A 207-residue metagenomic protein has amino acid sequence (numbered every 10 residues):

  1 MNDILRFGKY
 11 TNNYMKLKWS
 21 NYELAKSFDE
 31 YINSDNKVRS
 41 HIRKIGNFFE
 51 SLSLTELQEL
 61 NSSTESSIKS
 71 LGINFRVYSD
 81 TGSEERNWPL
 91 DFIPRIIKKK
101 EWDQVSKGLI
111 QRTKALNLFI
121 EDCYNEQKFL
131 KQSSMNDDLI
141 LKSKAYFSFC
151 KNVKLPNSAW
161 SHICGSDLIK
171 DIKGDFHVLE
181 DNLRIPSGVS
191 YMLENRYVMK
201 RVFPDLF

Functional and structural regions predicted by a protein language model:
M1-F207: Preference for protein termini
